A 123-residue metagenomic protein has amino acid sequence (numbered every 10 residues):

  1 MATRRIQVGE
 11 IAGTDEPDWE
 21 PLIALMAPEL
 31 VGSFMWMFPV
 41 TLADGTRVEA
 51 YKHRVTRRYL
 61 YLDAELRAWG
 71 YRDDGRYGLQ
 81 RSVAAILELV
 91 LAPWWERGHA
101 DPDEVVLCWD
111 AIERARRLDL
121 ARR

Functional and structural regions predicted by a protein language model:
M1, L30, T46-Y51, C108-A111: A general, composition-driven signal for non-globular sequence regions
A2-E16, D73-R123: Mixed-charge, Lys/Arg-enriched low-complexity segments
A2-T41: Negatively charged, low-complexity tracts enriched in Asp/Glu with abundant Ser/Thr
M35-A100: Acidic, low-complexity, intrinsically disordered interaction modules
